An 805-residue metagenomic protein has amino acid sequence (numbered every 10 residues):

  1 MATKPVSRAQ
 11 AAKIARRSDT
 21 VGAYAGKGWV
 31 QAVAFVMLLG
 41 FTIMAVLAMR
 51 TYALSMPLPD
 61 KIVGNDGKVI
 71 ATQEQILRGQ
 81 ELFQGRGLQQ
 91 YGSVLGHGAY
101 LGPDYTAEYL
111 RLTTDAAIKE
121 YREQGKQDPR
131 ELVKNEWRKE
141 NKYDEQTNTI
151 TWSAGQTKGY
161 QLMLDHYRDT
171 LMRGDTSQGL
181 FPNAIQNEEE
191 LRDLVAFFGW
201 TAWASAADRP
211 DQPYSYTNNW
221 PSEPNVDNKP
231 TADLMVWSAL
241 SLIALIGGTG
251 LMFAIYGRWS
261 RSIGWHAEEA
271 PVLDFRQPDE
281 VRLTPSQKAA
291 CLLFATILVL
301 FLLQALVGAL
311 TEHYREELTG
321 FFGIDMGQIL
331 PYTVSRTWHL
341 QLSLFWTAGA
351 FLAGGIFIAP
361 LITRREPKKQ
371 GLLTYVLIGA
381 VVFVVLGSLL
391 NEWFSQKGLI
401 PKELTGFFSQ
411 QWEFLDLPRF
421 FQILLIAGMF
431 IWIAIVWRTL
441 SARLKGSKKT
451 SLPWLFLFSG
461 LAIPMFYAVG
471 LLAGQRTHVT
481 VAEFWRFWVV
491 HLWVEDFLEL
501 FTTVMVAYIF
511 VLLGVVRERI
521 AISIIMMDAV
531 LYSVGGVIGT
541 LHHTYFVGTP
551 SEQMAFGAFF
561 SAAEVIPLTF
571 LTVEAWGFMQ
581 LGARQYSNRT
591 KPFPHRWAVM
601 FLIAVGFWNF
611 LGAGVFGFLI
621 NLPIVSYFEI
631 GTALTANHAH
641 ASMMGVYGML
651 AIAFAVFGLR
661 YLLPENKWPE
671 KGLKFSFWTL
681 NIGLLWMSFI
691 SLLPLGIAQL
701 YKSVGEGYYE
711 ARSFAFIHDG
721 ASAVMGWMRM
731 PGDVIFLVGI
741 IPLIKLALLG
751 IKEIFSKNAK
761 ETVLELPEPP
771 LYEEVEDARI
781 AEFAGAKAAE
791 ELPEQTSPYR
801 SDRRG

Functional and structural regions predicted by a protein language model:
A2-T72: Post-cleavage N-terminal segment of exported redox proteins
R8-G26, S262-A289, K445-G446, L581-H595 (+2 more regions): Membrane-interfacial, low-structure loops and terminal tails that flank and connect transmembrane helices in multi-pass
Y24, P224-S238, G327-W338, G406-L417 (+5 more regions): Membrane-interface segments at the starts/ends of alpha-helical transmembrane spans
V30-R50, F83, Y91, D233-S260 (+13 more regions): Hydrophobic cores of alpha-helical transmembrane segments in multi-pass integral membrane proteins
A53-L234: Soluble extramembrane regions of membrane proteins in the secretory/endomembrane system
G64-G67, T319-V334, F628-G631: Perimembrane loop-to-helix junctions flanking transmembrane segments
A583-R589, I630-G631, G658-L673: Alpha-helical transmembrane segments
L611, V615, P769-G805: Long, low-complexity, intrinsically disordered cytosolic termini of multi-pass membrane proteins
